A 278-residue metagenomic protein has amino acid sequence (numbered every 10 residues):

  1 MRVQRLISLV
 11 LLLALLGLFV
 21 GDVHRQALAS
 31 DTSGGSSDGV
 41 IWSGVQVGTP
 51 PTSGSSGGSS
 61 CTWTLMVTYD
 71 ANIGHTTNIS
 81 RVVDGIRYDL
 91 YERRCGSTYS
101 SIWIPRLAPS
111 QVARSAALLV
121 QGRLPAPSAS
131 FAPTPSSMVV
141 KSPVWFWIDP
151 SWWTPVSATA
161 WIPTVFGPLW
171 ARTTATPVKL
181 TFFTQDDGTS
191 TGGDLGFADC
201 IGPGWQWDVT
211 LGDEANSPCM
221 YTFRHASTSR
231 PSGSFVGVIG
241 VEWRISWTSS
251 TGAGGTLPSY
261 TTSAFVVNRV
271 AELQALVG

Functional and structural regions predicted by a protein language model:
M1-L12, Q26: N-terminal export and membrane-targeting signals
L9-G21: Bacterial N-terminal signal peptides
H24-G278: Extracellular/lumenal mature domains of secreted and surface-exposed proteins
